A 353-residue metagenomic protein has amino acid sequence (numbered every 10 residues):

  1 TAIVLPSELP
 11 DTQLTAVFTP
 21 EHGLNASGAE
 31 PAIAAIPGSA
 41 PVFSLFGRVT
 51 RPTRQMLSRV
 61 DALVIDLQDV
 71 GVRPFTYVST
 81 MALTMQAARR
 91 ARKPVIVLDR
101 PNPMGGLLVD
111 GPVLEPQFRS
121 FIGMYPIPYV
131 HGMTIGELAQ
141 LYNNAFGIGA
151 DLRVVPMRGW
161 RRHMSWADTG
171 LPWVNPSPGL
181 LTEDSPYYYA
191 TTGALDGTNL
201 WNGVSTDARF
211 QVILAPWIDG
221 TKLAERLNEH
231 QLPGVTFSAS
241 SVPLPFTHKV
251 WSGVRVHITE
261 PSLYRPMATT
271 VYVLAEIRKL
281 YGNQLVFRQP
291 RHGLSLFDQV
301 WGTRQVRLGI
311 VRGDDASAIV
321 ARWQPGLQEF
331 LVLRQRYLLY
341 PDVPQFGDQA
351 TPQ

Functional and structural regions predicted by a protein language model:
T1, H22-S39: N-terminal beta-loop-helix "entrance" segment that forms/cooperates in small-molecule cofactor or anionic ligand
Q13-E21, L98: Short internal beta-strands
A26-A29, I96-F118: Glycine-rich, charge-decorated loop segments at or immediately adjacent to ligand/cofactor-binding or catalytic sites
I33-R59, V72: Glycine-rich oxoanion-binding loops at beta->alpha junctions
D69-M81: Glycine/threonine-rich flexible loop motifs
R119-A190: Conserved anion/nucleotide-ligand pocket segment
W160-L244: Glycine-rich, aromatic-lined ligand/substrate-binding cores of catalytic and carbohydrate-binding domains
L214-R322: Conserved functional hotspot residues or short segments at active or partner-binding sites across diverse domains
